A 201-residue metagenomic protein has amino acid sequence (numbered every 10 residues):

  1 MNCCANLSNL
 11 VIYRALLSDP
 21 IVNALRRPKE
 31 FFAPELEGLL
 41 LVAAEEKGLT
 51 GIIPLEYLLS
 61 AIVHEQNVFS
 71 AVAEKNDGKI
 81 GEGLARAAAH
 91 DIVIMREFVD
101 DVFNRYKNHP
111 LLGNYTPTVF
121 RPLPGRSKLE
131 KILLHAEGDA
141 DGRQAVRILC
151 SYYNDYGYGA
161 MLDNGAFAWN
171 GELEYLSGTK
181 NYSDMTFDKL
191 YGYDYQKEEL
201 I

Functional and structural regions predicted by a protein language model:
M1-G138: Intrinsically disordered, low-complexity N-terminal extensions of AAA+/P-loop NTPases that precede the structured
D19, D141-Q144, T186: Poly-acidic low-complexity segments
G113-L176: Interdomain "pre-motor" coupling segment immediately N-terminal to P-loop NTPase/helicase cores
L133-A136, Y175-E199: Dynamic helix-loop-helix/coil hinge segments at AAA+ ATPase domain boundaries and subdomain interfaces
